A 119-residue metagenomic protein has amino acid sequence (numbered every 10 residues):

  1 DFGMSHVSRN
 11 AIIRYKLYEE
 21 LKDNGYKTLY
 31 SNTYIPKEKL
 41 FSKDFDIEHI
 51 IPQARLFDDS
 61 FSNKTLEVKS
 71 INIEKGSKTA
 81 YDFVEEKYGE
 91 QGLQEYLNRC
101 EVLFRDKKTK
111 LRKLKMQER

Functional and structural regions predicted by a protein language model:
D1-I35, F57-D58, D106-E118: Short, charged surface segments at domain edges that flank catalytic/cofactor-binding sites
E20, N24-Y34, I50-Q53, E67-E74 (+1 more regions): Generic, well-ordered alpha-helical scaffold segments in large soluble proteins
N32-L66, K75-D82: Histidine-centered nuclease catalytic patch
F61-R119: Domain-exit/linker segments immediately C-terminal to small folded modules
